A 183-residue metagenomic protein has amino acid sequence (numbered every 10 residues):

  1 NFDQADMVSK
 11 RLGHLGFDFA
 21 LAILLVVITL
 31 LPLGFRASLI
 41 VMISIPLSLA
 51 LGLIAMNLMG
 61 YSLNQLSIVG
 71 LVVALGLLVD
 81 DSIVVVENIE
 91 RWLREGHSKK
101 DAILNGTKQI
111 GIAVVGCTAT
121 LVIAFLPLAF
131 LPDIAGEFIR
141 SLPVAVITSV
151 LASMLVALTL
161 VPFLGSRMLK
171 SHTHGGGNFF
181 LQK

Functional and structural regions predicted by a protein language model:
N1-K183: Hydrophobic regular secondary-structure detector
